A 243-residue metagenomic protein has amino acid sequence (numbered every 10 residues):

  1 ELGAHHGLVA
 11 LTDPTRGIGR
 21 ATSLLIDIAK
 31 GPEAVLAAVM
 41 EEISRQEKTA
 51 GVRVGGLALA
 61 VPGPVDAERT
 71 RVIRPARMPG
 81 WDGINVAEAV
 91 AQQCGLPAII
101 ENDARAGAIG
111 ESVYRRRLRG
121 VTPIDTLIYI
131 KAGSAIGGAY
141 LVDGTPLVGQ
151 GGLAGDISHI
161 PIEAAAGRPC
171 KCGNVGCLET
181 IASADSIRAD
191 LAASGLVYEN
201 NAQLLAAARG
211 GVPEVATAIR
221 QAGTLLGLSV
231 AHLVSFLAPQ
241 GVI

Functional and structural regions predicted by a protein language model:
E1-R53, C94-G95, L118-I124, A164-C170 (+1 more regions): ATP-binding/phosphotransfer module of carbohydrate and carboxylate kinases, centering on a glycine-rich
P14, R53, L57-A60, P64-G173 (+1 more regions): Phosphate-binding/catalytic loop of phosphoryl-transfer enzymes
